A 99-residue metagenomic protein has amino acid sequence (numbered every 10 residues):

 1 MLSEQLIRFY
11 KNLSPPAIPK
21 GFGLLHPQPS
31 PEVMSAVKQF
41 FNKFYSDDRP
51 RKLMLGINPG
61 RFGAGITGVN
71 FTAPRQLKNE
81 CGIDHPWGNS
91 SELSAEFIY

Functional and structural regions predicted by a protein language model:
L2-Y99: A polyanion-binding, active-site-adjacent surface
